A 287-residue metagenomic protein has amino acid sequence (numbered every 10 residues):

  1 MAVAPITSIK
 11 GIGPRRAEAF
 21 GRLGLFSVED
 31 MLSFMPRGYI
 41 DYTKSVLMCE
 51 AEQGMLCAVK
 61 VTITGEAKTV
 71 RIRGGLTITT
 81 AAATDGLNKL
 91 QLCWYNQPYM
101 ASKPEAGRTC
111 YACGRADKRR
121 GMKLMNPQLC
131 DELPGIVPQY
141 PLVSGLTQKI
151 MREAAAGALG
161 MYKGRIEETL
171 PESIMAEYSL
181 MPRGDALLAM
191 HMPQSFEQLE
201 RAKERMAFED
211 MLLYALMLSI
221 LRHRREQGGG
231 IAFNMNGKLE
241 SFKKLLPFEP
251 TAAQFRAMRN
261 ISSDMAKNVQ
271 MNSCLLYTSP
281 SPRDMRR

Functional and structural regions predicted by a protein language model:
M1-K10, E18: Extended, structured, electrostatic nucleic-acid-contact surfaces
I40-M55: Short boundary/loop segments of OB/S1/cold-shock single-stranded nucleic-acid-binding domains
G54-R71: Structural detector for short beta-strands of small beta-barrel domains
T69-L245: Upstream accessory/linker segments immediately N-terminal to the RecA-like ATPase cores of bacterial MutS and a subset
F233-S273: Conserved pre-motif I regulatory segment
Y277-D284: Conserved small/polar residues in nucleotide/adenosyl-binding loops
